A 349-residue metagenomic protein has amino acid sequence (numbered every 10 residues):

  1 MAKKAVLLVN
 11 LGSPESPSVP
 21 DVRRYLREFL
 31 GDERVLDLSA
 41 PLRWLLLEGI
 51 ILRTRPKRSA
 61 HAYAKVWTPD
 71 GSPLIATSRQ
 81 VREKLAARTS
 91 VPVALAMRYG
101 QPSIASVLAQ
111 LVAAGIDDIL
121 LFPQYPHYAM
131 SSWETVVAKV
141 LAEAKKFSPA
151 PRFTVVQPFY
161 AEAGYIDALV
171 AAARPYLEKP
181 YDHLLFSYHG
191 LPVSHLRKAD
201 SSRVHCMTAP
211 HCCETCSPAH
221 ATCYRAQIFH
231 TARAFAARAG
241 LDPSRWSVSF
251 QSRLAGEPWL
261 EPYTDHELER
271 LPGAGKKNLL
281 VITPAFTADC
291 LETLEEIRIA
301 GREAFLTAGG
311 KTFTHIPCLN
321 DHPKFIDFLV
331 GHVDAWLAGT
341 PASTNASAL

Functional and structural regions predicted by a protein language model:
M1-L349: Active-site-proximal alpha-helix that buttresses catalytic centers in soluble enzyme cores
